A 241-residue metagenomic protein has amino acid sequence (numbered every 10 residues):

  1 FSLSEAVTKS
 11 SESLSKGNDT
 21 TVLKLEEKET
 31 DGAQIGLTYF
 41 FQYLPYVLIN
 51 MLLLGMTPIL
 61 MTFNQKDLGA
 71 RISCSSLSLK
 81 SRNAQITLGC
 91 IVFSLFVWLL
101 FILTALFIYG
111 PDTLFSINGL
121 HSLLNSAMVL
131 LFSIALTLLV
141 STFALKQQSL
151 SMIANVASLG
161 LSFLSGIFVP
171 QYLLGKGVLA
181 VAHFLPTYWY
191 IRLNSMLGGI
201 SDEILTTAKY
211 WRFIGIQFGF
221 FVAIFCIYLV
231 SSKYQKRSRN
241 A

Functional and structural regions predicted by a protein language model:
F1-G55: Transport-system extracytoplasmic interface segments
G36-F107: Hydrophobic alpha-helical transmembrane segments of multi-pass membrane transport proteins
L60, N64-D67, L139, G198-D202 (+1 more regions): Junction motif at the cytosolic side of a transmembrane helix
L88, V92, F96, L120 (+5 more regions): Hydrophobic residues within alpha-helical transmembrane segments of multi-pass solute transporters/permease subunits
L103-L123: Membrane-interfacial helix-loop-helix connectors in multipass membrane proteins
H121-Q148, S162-G166, G219-I227: Hydrophobic alpha-helical transmembrane segments of polytopic membrane proteins
Q147-F184: Transmembrane helix segments
Q171-W211: Short hydrophobic, aromatic-rich alpha-helical segments embedded in or entering the lipid bilayer of multi-pass
